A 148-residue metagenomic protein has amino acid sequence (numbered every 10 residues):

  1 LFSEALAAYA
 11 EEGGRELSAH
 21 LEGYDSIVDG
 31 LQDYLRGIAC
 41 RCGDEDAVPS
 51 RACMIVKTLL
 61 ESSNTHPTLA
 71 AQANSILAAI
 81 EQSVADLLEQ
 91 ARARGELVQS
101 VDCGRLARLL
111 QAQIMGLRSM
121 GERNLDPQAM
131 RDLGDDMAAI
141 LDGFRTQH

Functional and structural regions predicted by a protein language model:
F2, L6, A10, A70-E81 (+1 more regions): Amphipathic, non-transmembrane alpha-helical scaffold segments
E4, A8, S18-R51, C103-L110: Hydrophobic alpha-helical connector segments
A5, G13, L17, M54-I55 (+1 more regions): Hydrophobic alpha-helical segments typical of transmembrane helices and their membrane-interface/capping positions
D33-D44, A78-R94, G104, R108-L109 (+2 more regions): C-terminal peripheral helix-coil segments that are non-catalytic and often amphipathic
D46-T68: Amphipathic alpha-helical segments used for helix-helix packing
G116-L117: Alpha-helical transmembrane segments of multipass membrane proteins
